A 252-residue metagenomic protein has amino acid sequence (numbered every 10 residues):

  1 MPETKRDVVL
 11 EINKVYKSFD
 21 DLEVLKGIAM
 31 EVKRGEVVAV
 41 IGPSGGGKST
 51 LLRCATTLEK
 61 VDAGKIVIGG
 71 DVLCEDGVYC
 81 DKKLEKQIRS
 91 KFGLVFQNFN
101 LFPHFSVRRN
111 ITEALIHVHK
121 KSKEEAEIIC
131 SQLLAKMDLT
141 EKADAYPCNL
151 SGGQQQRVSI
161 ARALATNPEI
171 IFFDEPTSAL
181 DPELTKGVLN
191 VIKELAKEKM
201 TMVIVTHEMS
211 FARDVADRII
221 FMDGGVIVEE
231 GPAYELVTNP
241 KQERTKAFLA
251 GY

Functional and structural regions predicted by a protein language model:
M1-T4: Pre-NBD coupling/linker segments of ABC/ABC-like ATPases
D7-A233: ABC family nucleotide-binding domain
D223-G224, V228-E230, Y234-Y252: C-terminal boundary and immediately downstream tail of ABC-type ATPase nucleotide-binding domains
